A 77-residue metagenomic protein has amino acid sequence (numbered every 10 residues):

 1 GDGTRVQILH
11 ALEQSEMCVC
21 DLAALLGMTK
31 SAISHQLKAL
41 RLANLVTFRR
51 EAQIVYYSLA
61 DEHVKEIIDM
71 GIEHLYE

Functional and structural regions predicted by a protein language model:
G1, I33, L40: Divalent metal-coordination and catalytic microenvironments
D2-S31, E51, V55-E62: N-terminal helix-turn-helix DNA-binding core of bacterial DNA-binding proteins
L9, L37-K38: Compositionally biased, intrinsically disordered low-complexity segments enriched in polar/proline residues
Q14, L42-A43: Residues at the C-terminal ends
A24, H35, R41-L42: Alpha-helical residues within the helix-turn-helix
S31-Q36, L75: Short alpha-helical linear motifs
Y56-E77: Conserved segment of winged-helix/HTH DNA-binding domains
